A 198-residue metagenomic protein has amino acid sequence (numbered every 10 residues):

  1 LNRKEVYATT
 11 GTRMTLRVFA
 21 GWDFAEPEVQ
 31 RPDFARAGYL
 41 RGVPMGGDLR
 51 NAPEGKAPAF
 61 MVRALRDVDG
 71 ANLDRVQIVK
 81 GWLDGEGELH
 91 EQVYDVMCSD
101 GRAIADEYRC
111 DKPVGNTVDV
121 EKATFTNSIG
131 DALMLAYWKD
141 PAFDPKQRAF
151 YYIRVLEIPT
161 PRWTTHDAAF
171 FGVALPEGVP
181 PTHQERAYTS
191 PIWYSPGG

Functional and structural regions predicted by a protein language model:
L1-G198: C-terminal functional module detector
